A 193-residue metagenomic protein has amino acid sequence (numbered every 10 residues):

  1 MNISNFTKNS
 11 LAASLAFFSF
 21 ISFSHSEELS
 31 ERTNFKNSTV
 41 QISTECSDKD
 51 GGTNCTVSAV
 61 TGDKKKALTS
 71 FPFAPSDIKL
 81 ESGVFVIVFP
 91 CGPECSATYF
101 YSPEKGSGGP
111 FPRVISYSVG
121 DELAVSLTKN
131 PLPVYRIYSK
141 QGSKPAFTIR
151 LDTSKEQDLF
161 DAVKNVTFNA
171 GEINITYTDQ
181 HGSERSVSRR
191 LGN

Functional and structural regions predicted by a protein language model:
N2-L11: Bacterial N-terminal signal peptides that target proteins for export
S10-S19: Bacterial N-terminal signal peptides
F23-P90: Terminal domain-start segments
F23-Q41, E45-K49, V134-N193: Acidic, small-residue rich beta-repeat scaffolds with periodic aromatic anchors
L29-R32, F71-K79, P110-E122, E156-V166: Repeated scaffold domains used in trafficking and secretory/extracellular systems, primarily beta-propellers
S38-C46, E81-G92, G120-N130, G171-T178: Short beta-strand elements that form the blades of beta-propeller/WD-repeat-like and other beta-sheet-rich scaffold
N54-A67, P93-F111, Y135-S154, G182-N193: Surface-exposed loop/turn elements that mediate protein-protein interactions on large endomembrane-trafficking
D77-Y117, L123-S126: Extracellular-facing segments of soluble proteins and assemblies that are Gly/Ser/Thr-biased and enriched in aromatics
